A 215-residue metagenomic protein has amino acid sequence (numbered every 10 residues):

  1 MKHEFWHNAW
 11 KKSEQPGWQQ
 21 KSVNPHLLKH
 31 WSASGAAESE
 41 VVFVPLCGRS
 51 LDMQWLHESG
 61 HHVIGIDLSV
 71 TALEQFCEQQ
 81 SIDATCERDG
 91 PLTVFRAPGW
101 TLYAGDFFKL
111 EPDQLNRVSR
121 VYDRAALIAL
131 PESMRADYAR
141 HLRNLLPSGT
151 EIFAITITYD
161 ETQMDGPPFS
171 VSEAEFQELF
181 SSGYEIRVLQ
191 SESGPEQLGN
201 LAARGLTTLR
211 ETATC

Functional and structural regions predicted by a protein language model:
M1-S39, R49-D52, G65-W100, A104-Q114 (+2 more regions): Class I (Rossmann-like) S-adenosyl-L-methionine-dependent methyltransferase catalytic domain, capturing the SAM-binding
E40-V42, S119: Generic beta-sheet signal
F43-S50, A126: Class I SAM-dependent methyltransferase "Motif I" SAM/SAH-binding loop
H57-E58: Gly/Ala-rich phosphate-binding loop of Rossmann-like dinucleotide-binding domains, activating on the conserved
H61: Conserved acetyl-CoA-binding loop of GNAT-fold acetyltransferases
F107-E111, V118-M134: A short SAM/SAH-binding and catalytic strip from SAM-dependent methyltransferases
